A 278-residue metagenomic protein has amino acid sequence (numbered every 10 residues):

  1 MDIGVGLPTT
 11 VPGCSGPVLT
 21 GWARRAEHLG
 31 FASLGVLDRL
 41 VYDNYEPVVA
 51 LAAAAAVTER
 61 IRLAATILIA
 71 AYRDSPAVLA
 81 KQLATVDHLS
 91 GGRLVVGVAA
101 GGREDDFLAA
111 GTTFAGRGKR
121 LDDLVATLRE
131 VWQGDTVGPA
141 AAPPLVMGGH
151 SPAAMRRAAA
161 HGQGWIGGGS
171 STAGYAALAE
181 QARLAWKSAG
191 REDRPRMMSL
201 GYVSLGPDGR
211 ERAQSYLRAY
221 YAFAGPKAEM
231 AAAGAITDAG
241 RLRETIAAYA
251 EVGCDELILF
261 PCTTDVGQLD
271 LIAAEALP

Functional and structural regions predicted by a protein language model:
M1-P278: Active-site-adjacent structural elements that line small-molecule/cofactor binding pockets in enzymes
